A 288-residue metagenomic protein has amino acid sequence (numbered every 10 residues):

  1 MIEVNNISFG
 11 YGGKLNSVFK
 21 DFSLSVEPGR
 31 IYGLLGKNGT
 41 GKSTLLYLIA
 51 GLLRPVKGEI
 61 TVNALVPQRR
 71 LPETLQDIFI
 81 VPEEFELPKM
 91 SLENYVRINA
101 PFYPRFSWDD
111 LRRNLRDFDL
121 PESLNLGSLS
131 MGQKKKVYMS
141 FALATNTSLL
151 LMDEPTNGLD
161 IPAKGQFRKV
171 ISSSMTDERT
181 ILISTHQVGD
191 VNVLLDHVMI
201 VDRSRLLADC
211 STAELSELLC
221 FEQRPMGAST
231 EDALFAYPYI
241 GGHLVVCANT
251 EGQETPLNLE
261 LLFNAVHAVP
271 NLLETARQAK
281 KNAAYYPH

Functional and structural regions predicted by a protein language model:
M1-V4, S8-D21, P28: A short, flexible loop at the N-terminus of ABC-type nucleotide-binding domains that lies
Y32-K37: The feature captures the beta-strand-to-loop junction immediately N-terminal to the Walker
G41, G58-R69, E73-T74: Conserved ABC transporter NBD signature motif
A50: Helix-to-loop junction immediately C-terminal to a conserved catalytic motif
I80-V137: ABC-family P-loop ATPase nucleotide-binding domains
L150-E154, L159: Catalytic Walker B motif of ABC-type/P-loop ATPase nucleotide-binding domains
Q166-L182, H186-C247: ABC transporter nucleotide-binding domain
F235-H288: C-terminal coupling/interaction segments
